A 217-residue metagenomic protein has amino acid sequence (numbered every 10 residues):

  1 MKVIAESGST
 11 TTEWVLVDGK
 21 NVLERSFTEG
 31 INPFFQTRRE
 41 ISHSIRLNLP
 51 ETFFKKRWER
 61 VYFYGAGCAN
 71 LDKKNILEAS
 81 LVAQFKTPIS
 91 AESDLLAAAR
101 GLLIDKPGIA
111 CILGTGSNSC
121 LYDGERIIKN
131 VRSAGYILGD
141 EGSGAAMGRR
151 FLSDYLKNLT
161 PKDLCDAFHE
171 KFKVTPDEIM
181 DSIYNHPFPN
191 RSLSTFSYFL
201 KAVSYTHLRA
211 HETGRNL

Functional and structural regions predicted by a protein language model:
K2-E6, R60-Y62, G101, G108-I112: Short glycine-aspartate micro-motif
K2-I41, I127-K129, S133: Short glycine-rich, Thr/Ser-proximal phosphate-binding strand/loop in the N-terminal lobe of ATP-dependent enzymes
T12-L16, R100, S117-Y122: Short beta-strand scaffold segments in enzyme catalytic cores
P50-S90, L103, H186: Short beta-strand-loop/turn "lid" adjacent to the catalytic site in phosphate-handling enzymes
P88-C111: Conserved phosphate-binding catalytic cores of ATP/NTP-utilizing and phosphoryl-transfer enzymes
I127-F172: Glycine-rich phosphate-binding loop plus the immediately following alpha-helix
T160-R209: A mobile "lid/hinge" subdomain adjacent to the ATP/sugar-phosphate binding pocket shared across diverse ATP-dependent
H207-A210, G214-L217: Single conserved hydrophobic/aromatic residue that forms the stacking wall/gate of nucleotide- or nucleobase-binding
